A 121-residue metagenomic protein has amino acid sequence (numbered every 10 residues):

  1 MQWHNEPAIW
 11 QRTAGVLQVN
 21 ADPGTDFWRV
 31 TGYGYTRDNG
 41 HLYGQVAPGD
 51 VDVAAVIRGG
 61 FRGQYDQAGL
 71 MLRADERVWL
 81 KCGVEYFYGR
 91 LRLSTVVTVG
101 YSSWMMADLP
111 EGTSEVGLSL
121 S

Functional and structural regions predicted by a protein language model:
M1-S121: Extracellular glycan-recognition regions
